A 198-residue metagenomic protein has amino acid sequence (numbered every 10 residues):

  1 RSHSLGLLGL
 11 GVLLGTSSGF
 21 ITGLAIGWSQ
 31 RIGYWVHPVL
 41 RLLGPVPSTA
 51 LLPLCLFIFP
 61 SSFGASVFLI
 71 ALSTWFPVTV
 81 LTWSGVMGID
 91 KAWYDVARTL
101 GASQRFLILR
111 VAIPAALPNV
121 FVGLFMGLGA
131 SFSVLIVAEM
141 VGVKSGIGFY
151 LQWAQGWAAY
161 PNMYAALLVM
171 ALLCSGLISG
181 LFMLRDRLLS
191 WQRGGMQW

Functional and structural regions predicted by a protein language model:
R1-L13: Periplasmic/extracellular loop-to-transmembrane helix junction in inner-membrane transport proteins
S2, I32-V36, G64, F68-A71 (+6 more regions): Alpha-helical membrane-protein architecture signal
L10-L40: Transmembrane-helix boundary motif in ABC transporter permease subunits
Q30, M87, V122, Y164-W198: C-terminal transmembrane helix and the adjacent membrane-cytosol boundary/short C-terminal tail of inner/organellar
R41-P77, S84-G85: Generic hydrophobic transmembrane alpha-helix motif, especially the helices
L56-F57, S133-M170, L189-W198: Glycine-rich helix-loop "coupling/hinge" segments at transmembrane-helix boundaries in multipass transporters
F68-L72, Q104-A138, A165, V169-M170 (+2 more regions): Transmembrane alpha-helices
L81-G123, L151: Short cytoplasmic-facing helical segments at TM-TM junctions of multi-pass membrane proteins
